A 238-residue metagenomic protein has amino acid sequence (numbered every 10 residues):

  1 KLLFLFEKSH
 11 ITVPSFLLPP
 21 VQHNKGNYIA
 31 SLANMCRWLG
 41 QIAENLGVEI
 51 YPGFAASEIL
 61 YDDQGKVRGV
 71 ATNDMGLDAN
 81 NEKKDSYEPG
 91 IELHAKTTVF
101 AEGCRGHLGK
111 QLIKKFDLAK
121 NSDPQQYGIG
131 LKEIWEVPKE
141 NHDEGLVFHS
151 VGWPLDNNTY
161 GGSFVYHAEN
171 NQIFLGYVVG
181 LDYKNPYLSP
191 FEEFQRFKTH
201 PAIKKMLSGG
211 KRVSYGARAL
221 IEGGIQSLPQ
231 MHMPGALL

Functional and structural regions predicted by a protein language model:
K1-S9: N-terminal FAD cofactor-binding segment of flavoenzymes
L2, I50, G128, A236-L237: Conserved beta-strand scaffold positions in the cores of enzyme catalytic domains, especially in NTP/NDP-utilizing
S9-S15, P234-L238: Active-site-adjacent bridging/hinge elements
F16-Q22: Gly-rich Lys/Arg/Thr-decorated short loops/hinges at beta-loop-alpha junctions or inter-strand turns that position
A33, R37-W38, I42-K205: Predominantly flavin-linked oxidoreductase catalytic cores and closely associated redox partners
T159, N185, P190-L238: FAD/FMN-dependent oxidoreductases across multiple families
